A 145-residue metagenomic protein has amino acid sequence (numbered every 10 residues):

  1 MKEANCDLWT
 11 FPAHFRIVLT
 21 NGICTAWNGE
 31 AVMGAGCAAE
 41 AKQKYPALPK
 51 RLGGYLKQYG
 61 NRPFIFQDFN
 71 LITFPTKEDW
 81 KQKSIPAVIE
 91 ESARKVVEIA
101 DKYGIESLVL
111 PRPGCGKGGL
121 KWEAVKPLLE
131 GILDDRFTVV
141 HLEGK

Functional and structural regions predicted by a protein language model:
M1-K145: Macrodomain-like recognition of ADP-ribose-binding/processing modules
